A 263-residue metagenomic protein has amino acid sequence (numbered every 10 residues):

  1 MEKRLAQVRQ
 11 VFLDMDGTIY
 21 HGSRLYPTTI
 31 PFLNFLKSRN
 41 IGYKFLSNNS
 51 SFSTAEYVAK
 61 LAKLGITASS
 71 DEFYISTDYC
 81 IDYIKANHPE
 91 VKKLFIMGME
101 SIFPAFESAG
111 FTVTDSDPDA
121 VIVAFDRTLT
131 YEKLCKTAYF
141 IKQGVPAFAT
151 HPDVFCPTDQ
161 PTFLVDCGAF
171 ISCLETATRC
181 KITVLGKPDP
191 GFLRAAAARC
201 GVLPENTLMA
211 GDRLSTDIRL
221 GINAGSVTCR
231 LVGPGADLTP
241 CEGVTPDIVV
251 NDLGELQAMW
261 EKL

Functional and structural regions predicted by a protein language model:
E2-L13, Y20-I41, A55-D71, I81-L263: Asp-based, Mg2+/Mn2+-dependent phosphohydrolase catalytic module
N49: Conserved phosphate/oxyanion-binding catalytic-loop motifs
S76: Glycine/small-residue-rich loop that forms an oxyanion/phosphate-binding "nest" at active or ligand-binding sites
